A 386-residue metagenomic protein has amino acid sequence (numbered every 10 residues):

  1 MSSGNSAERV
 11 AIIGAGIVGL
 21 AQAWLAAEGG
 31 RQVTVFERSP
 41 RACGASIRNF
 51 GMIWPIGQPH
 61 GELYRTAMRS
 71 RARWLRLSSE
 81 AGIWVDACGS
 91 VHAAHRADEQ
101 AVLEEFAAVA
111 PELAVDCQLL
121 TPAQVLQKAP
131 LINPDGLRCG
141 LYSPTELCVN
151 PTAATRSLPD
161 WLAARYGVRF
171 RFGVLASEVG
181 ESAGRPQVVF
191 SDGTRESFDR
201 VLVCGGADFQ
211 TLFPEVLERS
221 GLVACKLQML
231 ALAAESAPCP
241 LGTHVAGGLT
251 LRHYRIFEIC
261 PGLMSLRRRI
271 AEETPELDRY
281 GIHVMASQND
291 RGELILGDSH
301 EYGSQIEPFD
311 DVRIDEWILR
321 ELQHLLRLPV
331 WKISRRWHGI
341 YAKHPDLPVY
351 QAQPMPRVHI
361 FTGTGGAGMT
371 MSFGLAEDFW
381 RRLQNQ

Functional and structural regions predicted by a protein language model:
E8-T34: N-terminal Rossmann-like FAD-binding beta1-loop-alpha1 element of flavoenzymes
G16-I17, P40, G366: Residue-level detector of alpha-helix initiation sites
E28-I47: Glycine-rich FAD pyrophosphate-binding loop
F50-K128: Dinucleotide-binding Rossmann-like beta1-alpha1 core, especially the glycine-rich loop that anchors the ADP
G82-A94, L119, L126-Y166, S299-G303 (+1 more regions): Helix-loop-beta segment of a Rossmann-like dinucleotide-binding subdomain
Y142-R185, F190, E196, R200: Helical element adjacent to the flavin cofactor pocket in flavoenzyme catalytic cores
T194-G262: Central helical "cap/lid" subdomain
G281-H283, N289-I295, E301-Q386: C-terminal catalytic lobe of FAD-dependent flavoproteins
